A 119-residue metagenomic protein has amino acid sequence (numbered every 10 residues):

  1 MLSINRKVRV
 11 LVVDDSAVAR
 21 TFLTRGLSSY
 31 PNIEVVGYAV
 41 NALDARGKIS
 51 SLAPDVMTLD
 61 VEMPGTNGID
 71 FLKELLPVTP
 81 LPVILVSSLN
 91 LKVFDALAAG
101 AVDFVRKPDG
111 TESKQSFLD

Functional and structural regions predicted by a protein language model:
N5, R9, A17-G37: Two-component/phosphorelay signaling modules centered on CheY-like receiver
D14, D60: Active-site residues of response regulator receiver
Y38, M57, V83, F104-V105: Two-component signal transduction core modules
N41-D44, P64-D70: Acidic catalytic/metal-coordinating carboxylates
S51-T58: Active-site beta3 strand of CheY-like receiver
D70, S88-L118: Alpha4 helix (beta4-alpha4-beta5 surface) of REC/receiver domains from two-component response regulators
